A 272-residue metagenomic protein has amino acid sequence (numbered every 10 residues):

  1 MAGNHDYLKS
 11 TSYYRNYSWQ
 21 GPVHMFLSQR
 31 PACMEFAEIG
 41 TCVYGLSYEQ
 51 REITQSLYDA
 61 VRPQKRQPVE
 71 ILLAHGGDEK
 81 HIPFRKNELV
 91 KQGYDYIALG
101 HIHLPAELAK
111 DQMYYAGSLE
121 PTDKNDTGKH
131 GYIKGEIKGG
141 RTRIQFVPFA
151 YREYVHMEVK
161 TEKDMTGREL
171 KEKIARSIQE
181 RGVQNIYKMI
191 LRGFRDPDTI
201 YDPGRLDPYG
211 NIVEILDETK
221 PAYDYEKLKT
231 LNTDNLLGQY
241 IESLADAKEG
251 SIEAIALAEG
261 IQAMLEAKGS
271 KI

Functional and structural regions predicted by a protein language model:
M1-K124, K129: His/Asp/Glu-rich metal-coordinating catalytic cores of metallo-dependent phosphodiesterases/hydrolases acting on
A2-H5, R30-F36, L57-Q64, I102-E107 (+4 more regions): Short, surface-exposed, charge-dense and proline/glycine-enriched linear segments
Q29-P31, E49, L119, K138 (+2 more regions): Short, solvent-exposed coil/turn elements at secondary-structure transition points
F36-I39, R51, V61, G135 (+4 more regions): Generic signature of intrinsically disordered, low-complexity segments enriched in small/polar residues
G45, K134-I137, L191: Hydrophobic side chains in beta-strands
E70, D95, H130-I133, V155 (+1 more regions): Structural beta-strand/beta-sheet cores of well-ordered domains, especially the beta-sheet scaffolds that support
L104-L170: A conserved active-site cap/scaffold subdomain adjacent to cofactor or substrate pockets
R141-I272: Accessory, non-catalytic peripheral segments of nucleic-acid enzymes
